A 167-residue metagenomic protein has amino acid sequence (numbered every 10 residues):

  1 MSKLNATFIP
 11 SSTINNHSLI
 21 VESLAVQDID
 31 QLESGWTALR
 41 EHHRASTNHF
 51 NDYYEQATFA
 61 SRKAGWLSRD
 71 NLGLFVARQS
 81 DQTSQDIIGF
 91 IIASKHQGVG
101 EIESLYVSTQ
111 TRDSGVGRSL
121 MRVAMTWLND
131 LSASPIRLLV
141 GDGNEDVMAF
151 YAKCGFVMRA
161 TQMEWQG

Functional and structural regions predicted by a protein language model:
M1-D30: Conserved N-terminal entry element of GNAT/NAT acetyltransferase domains
R40-R62: Conserved GNAT-fold acetyl-CoA-binding loop/helix
S61-V76, E101: A short helix-loop-beta-strand connector motif used in the catalytic cores of GNAT acetyltransferases and, in some
L74-V76, S84-S94, E101, Y106: Conserved beta-strand in the GNAT
S94-E103, R112, M158-R159: A conserved beta-turn-beta hairpin within the catalytic core of GNAT-like acetyltransferases that forms part
T109-R112, R137-M148, E164-G167: Conserved beta-strand-loop-alpha-helix junction that forms the acyl-donor binding cleft
T111, G115-V123: Conserved acetyl-CoA pyrophosphate-binding loop and the N-cap/start of the following alpha-helix in GNAT-like
Y151, F156: Conserved active-site tyrosine of GNAT-family acetyltransferases
